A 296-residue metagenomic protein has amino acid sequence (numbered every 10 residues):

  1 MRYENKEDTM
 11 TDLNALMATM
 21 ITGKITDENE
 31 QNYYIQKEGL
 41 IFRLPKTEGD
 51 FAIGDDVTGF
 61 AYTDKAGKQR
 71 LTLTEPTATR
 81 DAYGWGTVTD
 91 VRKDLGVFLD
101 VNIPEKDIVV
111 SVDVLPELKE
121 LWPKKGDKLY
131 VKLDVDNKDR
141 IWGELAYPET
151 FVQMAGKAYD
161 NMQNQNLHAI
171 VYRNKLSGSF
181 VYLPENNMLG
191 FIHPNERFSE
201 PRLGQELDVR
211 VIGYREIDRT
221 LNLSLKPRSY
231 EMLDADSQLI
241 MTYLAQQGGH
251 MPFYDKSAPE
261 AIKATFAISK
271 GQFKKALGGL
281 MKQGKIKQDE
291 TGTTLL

Functional and structural regions predicted by a protein language model:
R2-L296: Single-stranded RNA-binding regions, centering on S1/OB-family and related RNA-binding modules
